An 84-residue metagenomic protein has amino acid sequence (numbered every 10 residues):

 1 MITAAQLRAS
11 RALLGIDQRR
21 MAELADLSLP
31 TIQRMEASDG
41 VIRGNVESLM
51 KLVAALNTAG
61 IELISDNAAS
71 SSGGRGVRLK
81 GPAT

Functional and structural regions predicted by a protein language model:
M1-I2: A detector for short, charged/polar N-terminal pre-domain segments
L7-R20, G81-P82: Short basic helix-loop element that most often maps to the first helix and adjoining turn of HTH DNA-binding modules
S10, L24, M35: Residues in the recognition helix of alpha-helical DNA-binding motifs
L24, N45, A69: Residue-level "edge-of-site" marker
L27-G44: Recognition helix of helix-turn-helix/homeodomain-like DNA-binding domains that insert into the DNA major groove
V46-L63: DNA major-groove recognition helix of helix-turn-helix/homeodomain DNA-binding modules
T58-T84: Short, charged recognition helix plus adjacent turn of helix-turn-helix-like nucleic-acid-binding domains
